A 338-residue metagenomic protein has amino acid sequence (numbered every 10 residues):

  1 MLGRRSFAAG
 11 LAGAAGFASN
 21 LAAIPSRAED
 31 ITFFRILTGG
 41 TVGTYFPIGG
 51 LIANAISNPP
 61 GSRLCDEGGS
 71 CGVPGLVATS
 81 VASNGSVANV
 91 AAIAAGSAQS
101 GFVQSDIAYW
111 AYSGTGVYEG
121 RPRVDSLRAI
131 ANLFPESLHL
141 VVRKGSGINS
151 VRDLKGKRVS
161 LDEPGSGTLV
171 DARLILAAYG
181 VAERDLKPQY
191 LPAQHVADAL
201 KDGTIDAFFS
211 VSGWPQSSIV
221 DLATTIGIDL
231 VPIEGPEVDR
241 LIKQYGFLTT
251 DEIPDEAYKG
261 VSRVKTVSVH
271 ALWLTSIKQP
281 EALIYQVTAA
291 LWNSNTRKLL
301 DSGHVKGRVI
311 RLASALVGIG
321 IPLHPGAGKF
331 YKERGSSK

Functional and structural regions predicted by a protein language model:
M1, L21-R35: C-terminal segment of N-terminal export signals and the immediately downstream linker at the start of the mature
M1-A14: N-terminal secretory signal peptides and thylakoid transit peptides that target proteins across membranes
R35-G68, N132, E136-D202, R297 (+1 more regions): Bilobed "Venus flytrap"/periplasmic-binding protein-like clamshell domains and structurally analogous long
D66-G120, Q194-A199, I205, W214-A223 (+1 more regions): Pocket-flanking alpha-helical
S105-I107, G116, S146, A182-Q279: Pocket-lining segment of extracytoplasmic ligand-binding domains
E119-L133, E256-K265: A structural signal for short loop-to-beta-strand junctions that line the ligand-binding cleft of periplasmic/secreted
K157-L174, G246-V309, A313-L316: Ligand-binding clefts/hinges and TM-proximal coupling segments of bilobed small-molecule sensing domains
L191, H195, S212-L230, K243 (+1 more regions): An extracytoplasmic/periplasmic, membrane-proximal ligand-sensing/linker region
